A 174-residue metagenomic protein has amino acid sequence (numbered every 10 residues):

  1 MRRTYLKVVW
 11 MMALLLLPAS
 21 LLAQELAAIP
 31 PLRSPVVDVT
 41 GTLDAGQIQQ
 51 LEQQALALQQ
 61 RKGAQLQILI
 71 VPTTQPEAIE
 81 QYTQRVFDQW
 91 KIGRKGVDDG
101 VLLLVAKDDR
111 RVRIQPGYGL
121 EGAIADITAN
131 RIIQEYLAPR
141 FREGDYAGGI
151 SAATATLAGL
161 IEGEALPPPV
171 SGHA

Functional and structural regions predicted by a protein language model:
M1-W10: Bacterial N-terminal signal peptides that target proteins for export
M11, L21-L22: Cleavable N-terminal signal peptides
L14-L15: Hydrophobic alpha-helical transmembrane segments of integral membrane proteins, especially lipid-exposed positions
A23-A174: Folded, non-transmembrane soluble domains that reside on the lumenal/extracytoplasmic side of membranes
